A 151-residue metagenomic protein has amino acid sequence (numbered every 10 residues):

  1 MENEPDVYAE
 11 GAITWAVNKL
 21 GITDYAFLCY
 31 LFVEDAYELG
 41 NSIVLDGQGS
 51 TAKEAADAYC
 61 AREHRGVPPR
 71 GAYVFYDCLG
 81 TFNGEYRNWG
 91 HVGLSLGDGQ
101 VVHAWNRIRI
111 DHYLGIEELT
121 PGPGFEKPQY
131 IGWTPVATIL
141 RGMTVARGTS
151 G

Functional and structural regions predicted by a protein language model:
M1-L20, Y86-G151: Aromatic- and glycine-rich peptidoglycan recognition patches
D6, E10, T23-F27, A61: Alpha-helix initiation and capping sites
A9-I13, V17, Y30-E34, P68-G71: Extracytoplasmic/secreted envelope proteins and their assembly/folding machinery, especially bacterial periplasmic
V17-G21, Y76-L79: A broad detector of the eukaryotic-type serine/threonine protein kinase catalytic domain
I22-N41: Active-site nucleophilic cysteine motif
F27-F32, F75, F82, F125: Phenylalanine-focused residue identity feature
I43-I116: ...with weaker cross-activation on analogous glycine-rich loops/strands in unrelated enzymes
